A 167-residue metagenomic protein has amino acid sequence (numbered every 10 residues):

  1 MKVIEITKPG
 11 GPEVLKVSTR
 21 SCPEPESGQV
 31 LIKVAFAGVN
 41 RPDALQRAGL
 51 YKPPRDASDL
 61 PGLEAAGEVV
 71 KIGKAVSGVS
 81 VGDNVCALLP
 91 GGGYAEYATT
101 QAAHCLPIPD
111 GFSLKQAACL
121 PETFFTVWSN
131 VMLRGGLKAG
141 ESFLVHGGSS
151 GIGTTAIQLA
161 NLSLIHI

Functional and structural regions predicted by a protein language model:
K16, G28, L63-A66, A102 (+1 more regions): Exposed loop/turn and edge beta-strand positions of beta-sandwich/beta-sheet ligand-binding modules
S21-G38, L50-G92: Glycine-rich beta-strand-centered segment in the early N-terminal region that forms part of a ligand/cofactor-binding
A35-F36, H104-R134: Extended, non-globular alpha-helical segments
P42-A44: Cytochrome P450 core scaffold surrounding the K-helix E-X-X-R motif and the conserved "meander" helix-loop region
L89-A102: A structural motif shared across PLP-dependent enzymes of the aminotransferase-like
C119-L120, F124-I165: Mid-domain Rossmann-like dinucleotide-binding core that forms the NAD(H)/NADP(H) cofactor-binding site
